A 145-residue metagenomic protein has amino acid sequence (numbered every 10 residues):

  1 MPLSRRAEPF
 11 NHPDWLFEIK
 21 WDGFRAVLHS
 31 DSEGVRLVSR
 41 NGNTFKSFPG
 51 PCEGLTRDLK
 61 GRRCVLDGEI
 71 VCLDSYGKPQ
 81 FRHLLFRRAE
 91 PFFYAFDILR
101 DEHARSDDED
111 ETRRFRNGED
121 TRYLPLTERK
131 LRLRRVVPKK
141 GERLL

Functional and structural regions predicted by a protein language model:
M1-L145: Catalytic cores of nucleic-acid ligases and guanylyltransferases
